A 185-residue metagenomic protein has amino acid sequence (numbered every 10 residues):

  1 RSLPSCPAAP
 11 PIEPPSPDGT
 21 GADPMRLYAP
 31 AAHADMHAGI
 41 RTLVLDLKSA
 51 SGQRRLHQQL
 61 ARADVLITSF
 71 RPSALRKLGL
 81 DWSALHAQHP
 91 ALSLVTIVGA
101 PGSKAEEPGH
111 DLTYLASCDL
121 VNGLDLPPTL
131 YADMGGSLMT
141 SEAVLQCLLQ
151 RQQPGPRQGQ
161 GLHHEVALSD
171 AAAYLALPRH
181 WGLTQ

Functional and structural regions predicted by a protein language model:
R1, P10-S16, T96, G159: Short beta-strand "acidic-cap" motif of Rossmann-like dinucleotide-binding folds
L3, G21, S103-K104, H110-Q185: Acidic, glycine-rich segments within the central catalytic cores of soluble metabolic enzymes that bind/position
A9, E13-L43: Glycine-rich phosphate-binding loop and adjoining beta1-alpha1-beta2 segment of Rossmann-like nucleotide-binding folds
P10-P11, V65-L66, S93: Residue-level detector of anion-binding/catalytic polar loops
P14-G19, L47, P72, G99: Active-site loop/turn elements of alpha/beta-hydrolase fold enzymes, especially the short glycine-/histidine-rich
A32-H86: A structured beta-alpha segment of the ubiquitous adenosine-cofactor-binding alpha/beta core
T68-N122: N-terminal Rossmann-like NAD(P) cofactor-binding subdomain of oxidoreductases, focused on the glycine-rich
